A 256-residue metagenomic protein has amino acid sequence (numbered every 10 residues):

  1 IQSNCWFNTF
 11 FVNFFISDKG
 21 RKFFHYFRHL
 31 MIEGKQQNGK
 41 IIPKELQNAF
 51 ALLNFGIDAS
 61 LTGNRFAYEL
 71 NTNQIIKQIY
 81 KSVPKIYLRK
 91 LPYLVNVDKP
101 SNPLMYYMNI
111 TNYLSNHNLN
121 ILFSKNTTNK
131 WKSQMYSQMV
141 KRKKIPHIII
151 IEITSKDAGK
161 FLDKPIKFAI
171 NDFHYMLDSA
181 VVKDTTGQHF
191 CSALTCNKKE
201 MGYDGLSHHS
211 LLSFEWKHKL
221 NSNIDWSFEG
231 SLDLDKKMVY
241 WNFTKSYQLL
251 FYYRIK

Functional and structural regions predicted by a protein language model:
N4-I153: Papain-like cysteine protease catalytic cores
F11, I16-G20, D172, K183 (+2 more regions): Short amphipathic alpha-helical interaction elements and helix-loop-helix interfaces that mediate dimerization
K141-I145, I153-D157, N171, R254-I255: Signals and flexible motifs at protein termini associated with secretion
H147-I148, H174, Y247-L249: A residue-level signal for beta-strand positions that form part of recognition/binding surfaces within mature
K156-K164, E200-G202, S210: Short, surface-exposed beta-strand/loop "edge" segments at domain boundaries and coil↔beta transitions
D157-A193: A surface-exposed beta-alpha-beta supersecondary segment
S179-K256: Conserved catalytic-core surface of thiol
